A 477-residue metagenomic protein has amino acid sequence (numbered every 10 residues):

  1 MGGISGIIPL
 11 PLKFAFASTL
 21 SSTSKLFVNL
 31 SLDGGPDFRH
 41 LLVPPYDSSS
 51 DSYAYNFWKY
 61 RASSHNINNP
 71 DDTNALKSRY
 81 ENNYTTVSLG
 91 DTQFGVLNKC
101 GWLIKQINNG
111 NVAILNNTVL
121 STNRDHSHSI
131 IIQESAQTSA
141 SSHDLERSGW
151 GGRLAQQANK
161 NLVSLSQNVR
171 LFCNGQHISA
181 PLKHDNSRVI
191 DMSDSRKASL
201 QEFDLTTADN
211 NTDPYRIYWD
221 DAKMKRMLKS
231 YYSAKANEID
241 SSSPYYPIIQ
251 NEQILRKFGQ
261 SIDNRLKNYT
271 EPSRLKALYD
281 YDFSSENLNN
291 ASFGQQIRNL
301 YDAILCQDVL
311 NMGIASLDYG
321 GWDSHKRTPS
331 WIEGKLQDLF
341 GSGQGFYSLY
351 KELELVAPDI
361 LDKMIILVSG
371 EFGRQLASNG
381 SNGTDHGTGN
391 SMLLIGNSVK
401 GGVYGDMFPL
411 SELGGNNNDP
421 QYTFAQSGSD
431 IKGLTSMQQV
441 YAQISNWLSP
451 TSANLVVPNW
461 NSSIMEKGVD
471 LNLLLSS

Functional and structural regions predicted by a protein language model:
G3-L115: Intrinsic-disorder/low-complexity recognition with aromatic hotspots
S18, Y84-D209: Extracytoplasmic mature domains of secreted/periplasmic and thylakoid-lumen proteins
T23-F27, N108-I114, N159-K160, V309-I314 (+1 more regions): Loop/turn elements at helix/coil->beta-strand transitions in domains of secreted/extracellular proteins
K25-P36, L103, G313-Y319, I365-E371 (+1 more regions): Beta-strand elements within well-structured catalytic alpha/beta cores of enzymes that handle phosphate/sulfate esters
F38-P45, D125-S127, N174-H177, R327-S330 (+2 more regions): Short, solvent-exposed loop/turn and secondary-structure capping segments
A222-V356: Anion-binding catalytic surfaces of enzymes that hydrolyze or transfer phosphate/sulfate esters
Y319-Q438: Extended C-terminal subregions enriched in glycine
A425-S477: Long, Lys/Arg- and hydrophobic-enriched amphipathic alpha-helices
